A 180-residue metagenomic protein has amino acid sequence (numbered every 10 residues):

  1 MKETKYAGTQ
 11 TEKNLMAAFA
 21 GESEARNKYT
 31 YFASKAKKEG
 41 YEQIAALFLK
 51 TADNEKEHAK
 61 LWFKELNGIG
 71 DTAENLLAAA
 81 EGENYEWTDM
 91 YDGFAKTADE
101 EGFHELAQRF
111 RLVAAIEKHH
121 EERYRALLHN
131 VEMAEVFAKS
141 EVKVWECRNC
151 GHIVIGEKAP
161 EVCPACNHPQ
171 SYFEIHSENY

Functional and structural regions predicted by a protein language model:
M1-Y180: Non-heme di-metal
